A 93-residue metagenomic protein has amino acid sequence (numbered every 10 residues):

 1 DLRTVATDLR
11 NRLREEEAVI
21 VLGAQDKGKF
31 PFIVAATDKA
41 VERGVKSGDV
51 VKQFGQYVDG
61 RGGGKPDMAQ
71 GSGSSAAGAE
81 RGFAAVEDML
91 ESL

Functional and structural regions predicted by a protein language model:
D1-L93: Glycine-rich, acidic loop segments that terminate in or are immediately followed by a histidine
